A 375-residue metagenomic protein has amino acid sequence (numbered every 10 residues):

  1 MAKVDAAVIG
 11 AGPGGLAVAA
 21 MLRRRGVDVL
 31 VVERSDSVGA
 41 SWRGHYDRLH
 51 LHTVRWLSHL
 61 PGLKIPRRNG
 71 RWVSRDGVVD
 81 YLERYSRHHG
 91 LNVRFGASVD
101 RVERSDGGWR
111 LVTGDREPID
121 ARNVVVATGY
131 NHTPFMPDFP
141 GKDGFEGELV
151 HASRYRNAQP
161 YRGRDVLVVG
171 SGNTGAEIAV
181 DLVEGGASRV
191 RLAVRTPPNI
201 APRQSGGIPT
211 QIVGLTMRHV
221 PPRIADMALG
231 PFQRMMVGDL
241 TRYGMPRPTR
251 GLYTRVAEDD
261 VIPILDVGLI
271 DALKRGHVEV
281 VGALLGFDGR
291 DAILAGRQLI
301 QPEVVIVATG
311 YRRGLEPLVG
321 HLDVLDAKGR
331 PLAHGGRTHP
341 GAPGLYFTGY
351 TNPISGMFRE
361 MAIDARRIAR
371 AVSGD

Functional and structural regions predicted by a protein language model:
A2-S35, G39-S41, R68-G207, V213-D375: Flavin (primarily FAD) cofactor-binding/catalytic cores of flavoenzymes
S37-K64, N92: Redox-cofactor-proximal catalytic regions of oxidoreductases
